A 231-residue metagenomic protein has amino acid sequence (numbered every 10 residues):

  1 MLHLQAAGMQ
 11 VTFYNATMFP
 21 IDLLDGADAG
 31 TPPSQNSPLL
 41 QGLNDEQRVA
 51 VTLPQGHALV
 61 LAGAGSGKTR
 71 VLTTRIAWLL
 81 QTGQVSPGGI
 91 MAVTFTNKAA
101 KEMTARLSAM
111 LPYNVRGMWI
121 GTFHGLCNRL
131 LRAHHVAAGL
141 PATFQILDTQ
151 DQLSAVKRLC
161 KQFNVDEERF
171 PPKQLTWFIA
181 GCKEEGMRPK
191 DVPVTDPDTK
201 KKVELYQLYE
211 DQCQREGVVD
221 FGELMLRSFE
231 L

Functional and structural regions predicted by a protein language model:
Q5, V11-P38, Q55-L59, A77-L231: A basic/glycine-biased coupling hinge at the interface between accessory DNA-binding modules
L40-P54: N-terminal pre-P-loop "Q-motif" helix
N44, T73, G222: Glycine-rich phosphate-binding loop at the start of an alpha helix
E46-V49, R75, R227: Well-ordered alpha-helical segments embedded in enzymatic catalytic cores
Q47, G65, T96: A sequence-level detector for short glycine-anchored, His/Arg-bearing signature motifs that mark catalytic or binding
G56-T74: Walker A/P-loop
